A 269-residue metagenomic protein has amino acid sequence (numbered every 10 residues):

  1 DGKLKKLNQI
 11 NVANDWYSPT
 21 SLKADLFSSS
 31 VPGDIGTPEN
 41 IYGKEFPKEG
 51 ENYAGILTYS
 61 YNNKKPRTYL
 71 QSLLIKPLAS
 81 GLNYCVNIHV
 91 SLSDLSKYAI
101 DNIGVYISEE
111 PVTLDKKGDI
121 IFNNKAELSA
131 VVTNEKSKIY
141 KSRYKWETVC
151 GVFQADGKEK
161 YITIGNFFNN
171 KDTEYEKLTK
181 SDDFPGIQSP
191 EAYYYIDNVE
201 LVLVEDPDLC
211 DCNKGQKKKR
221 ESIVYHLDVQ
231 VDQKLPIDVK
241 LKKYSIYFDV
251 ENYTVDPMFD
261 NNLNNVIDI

Functional and structural regions predicted by a protein language model:
D1-L73, P77-A79, K117-K219, I223-L235: Aromatic (Trp/Tyr/Phe) and Gly/Pro-enriched flexible surface segments
R67-L70, C85, S96-E109, K116 (+1 more regions): Beta-strand acidic-aromatic groove motif in beta-rich domains, primarily in extracellular
S72-I103, G151, N198-V199: Extra-cytoplasmic beta-strand recognition segments
L74, I107, A155, F248-V250: Hydrophobic residues in beta-strands and at strand termini
V90-L92, I107-E109, A155, N166-F168: Short beta-strand segments enriched in hydrophobic/aromatic residues within well-folded beta-rich domains
L92-S96, G157, N252: Short, acidic/polar linear motifs in exposed loop/turn regions
E109-P111, E205: Solvent-exposed strand-loop boundary residues in beta-sheet-rich modules
D232-I269: Periplasmic peptidoglycan-binding/anchoring modules of Gram-negative envelope and division proteins
